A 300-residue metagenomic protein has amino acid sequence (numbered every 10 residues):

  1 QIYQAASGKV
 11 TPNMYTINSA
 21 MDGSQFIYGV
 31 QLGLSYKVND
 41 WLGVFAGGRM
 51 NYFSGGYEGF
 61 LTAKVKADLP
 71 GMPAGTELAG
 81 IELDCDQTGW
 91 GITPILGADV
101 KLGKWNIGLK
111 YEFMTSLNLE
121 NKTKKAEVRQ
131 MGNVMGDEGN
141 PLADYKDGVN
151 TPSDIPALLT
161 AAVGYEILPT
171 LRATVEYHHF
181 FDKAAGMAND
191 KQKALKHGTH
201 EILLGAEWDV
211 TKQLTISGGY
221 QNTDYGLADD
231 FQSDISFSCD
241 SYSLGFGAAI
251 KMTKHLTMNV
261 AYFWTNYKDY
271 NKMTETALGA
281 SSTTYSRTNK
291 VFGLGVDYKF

Functional and structural regions predicted by a protein language model:
Q1-F300: Outer-membrane beta-barrel porins/channels
